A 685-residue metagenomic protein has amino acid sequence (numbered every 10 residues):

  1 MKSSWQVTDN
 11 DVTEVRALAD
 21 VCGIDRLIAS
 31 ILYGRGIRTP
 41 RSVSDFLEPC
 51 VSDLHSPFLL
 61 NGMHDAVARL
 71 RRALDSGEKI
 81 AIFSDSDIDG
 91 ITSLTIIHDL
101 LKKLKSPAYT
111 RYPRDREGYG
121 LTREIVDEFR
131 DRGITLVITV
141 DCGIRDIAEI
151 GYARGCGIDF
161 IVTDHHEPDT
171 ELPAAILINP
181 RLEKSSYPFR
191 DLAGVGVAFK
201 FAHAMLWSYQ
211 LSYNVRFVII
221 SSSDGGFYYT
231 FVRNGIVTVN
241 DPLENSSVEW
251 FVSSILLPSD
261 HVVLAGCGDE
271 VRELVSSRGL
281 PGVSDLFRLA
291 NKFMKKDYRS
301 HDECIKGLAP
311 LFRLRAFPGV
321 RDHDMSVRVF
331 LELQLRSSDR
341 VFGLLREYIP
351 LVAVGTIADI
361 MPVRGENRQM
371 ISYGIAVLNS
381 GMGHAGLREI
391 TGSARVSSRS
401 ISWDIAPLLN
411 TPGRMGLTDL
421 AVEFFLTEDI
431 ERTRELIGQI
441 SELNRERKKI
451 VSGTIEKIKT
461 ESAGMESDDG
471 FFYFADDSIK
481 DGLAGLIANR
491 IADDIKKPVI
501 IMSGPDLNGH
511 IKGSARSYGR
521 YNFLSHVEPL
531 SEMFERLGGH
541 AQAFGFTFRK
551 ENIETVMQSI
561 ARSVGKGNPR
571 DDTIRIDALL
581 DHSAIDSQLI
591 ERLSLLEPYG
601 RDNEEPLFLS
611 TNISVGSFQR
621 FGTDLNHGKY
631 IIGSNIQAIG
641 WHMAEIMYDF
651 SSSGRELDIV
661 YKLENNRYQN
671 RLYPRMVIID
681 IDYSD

Functional and structural regions predicted by a protein language model:
K2, V12, L18-L136, C156 (+6 more regions): Hydrophobic helix-and-loop "lid/oligomerization" segment in the mid-to-C-terminal part of catalytic domains
I176-L182, L280-L308: Short alpha-helix plus adjacent loop in nuclease-associated cores
G194-A198, A204, V275, E303-L345 (+2 more regions): Acidic, Mg2+-coordinating catalytic module of metal-dependent nucleases/exonucleases that use a two-metal-ion mechanism
G225, F618-D624, W641-M643, E664-P674: Single-stranded nucleic-acid-binding OB-fold domains
V239-K296, G319-F330: Conserved DEDDh/DEDDy metal-dependent 3′-5′ exonuclease domain
N552-Q558, I646, S653-D685: OB-fold single-stranded nucleic acid-binding module
A578-G640: Accessory interdomain/linker segments of ATP-dependent helicases and helicase-like nucleic-acid enzymes that mediate
N635-S651: Beta-strand/loop nucleic-acid-binding surfaces
